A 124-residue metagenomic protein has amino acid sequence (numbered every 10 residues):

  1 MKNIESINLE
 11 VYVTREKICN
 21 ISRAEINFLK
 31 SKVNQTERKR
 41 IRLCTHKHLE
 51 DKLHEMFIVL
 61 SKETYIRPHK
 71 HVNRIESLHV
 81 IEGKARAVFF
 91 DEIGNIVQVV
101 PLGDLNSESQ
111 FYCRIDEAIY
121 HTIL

Functional and structural regions predicted by a protein language model:
M1-L53, V99-L105: A short, N-terminal "cap"/entry segment at the start of jelly-roll beta-barrel domains of the cupin/DSBH fold
L53-E55, R74-E76, Q110: Short, surface-exposed beta-edge/turn micro-motifs
F57, S77, T122: Short, surface-exposed charged micro-motifs
F57-R74, E117: Conserved short histidine dyad/triad with adjacent acidic residue
K62, I93-G94: A short acidic/small-residue loop/turn micro-motif
E63, D104-L124: Conserved metal-binding segment of the jelly-roll/cupin
N73-I93: Glycine- and acidic-residue-biased ligand/ion/polar-headgroup-sensing regions
